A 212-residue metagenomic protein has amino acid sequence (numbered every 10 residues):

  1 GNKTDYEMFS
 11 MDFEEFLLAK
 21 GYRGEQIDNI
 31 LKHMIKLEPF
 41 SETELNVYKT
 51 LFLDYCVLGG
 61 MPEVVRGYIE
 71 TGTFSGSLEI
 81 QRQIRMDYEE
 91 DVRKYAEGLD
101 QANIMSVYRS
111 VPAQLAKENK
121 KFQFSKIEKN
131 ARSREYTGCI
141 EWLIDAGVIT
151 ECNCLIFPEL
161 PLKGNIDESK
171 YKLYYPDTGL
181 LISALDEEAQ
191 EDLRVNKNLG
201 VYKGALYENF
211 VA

Functional and structural regions predicted by a protein language model:
N2-E14: A short helix-turn-beta junction within AAA+ P-loop NTPase domains corresponding to the substrate/partner-engaging
T4-Y6, C56, Y174: Hydrophobic/aromatic beta-strand patches that form the interior of the parallel beta-sheet core in alpha/beta enzyme
M11, T43, V47-T50, C56 (+3 more regions): Charged, alpha-helix-enriched surfaces in structured cytosolic catalytic cores of large nucleotide-utilizing machines
F13-F16, L180-L181: A generic structural signal for short hydrophobic patches within well-formed alpha-helices
L17, C56-V57, E141-I144: Alpha-helix boundary recognition
A19-I30: Conserved AAA+ ATPase "sensor/coupling" helix adjacent to the nucleotide-binding pocket
D28-L78: Conserved AAA+ ATPase small/helical "lid" subdomain
M61, V65-A212: Accessory nucleic acid-recognition modules appended to NTPase machines
